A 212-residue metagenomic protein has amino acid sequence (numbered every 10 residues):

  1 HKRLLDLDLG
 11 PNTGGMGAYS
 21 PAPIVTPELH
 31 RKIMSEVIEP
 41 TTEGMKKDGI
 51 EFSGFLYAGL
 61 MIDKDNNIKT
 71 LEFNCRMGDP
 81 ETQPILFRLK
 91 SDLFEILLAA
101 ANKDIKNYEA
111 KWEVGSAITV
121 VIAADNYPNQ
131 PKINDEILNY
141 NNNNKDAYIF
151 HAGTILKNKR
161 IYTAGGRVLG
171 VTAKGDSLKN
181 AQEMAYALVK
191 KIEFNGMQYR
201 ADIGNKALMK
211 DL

Functional and structural regions predicted by a protein language model:
H1-T82: Internal nucleotide-binding/catalytic subdomain
R3-L7, L86, N195-Q198: A short, polar/charged loop-to-alpha-helix boundary motif
L5-L7, N107-E109, T154-I161: Short beta-strand/turn micro-motifs at beta-sheet edges
G10, G17, I68-K69, A117-V120 (+3 more regions): Structural motif
M34-L56, N74-D146, K157: Active-site "cap" helix and flanking loop/linker of ATP-utilizing ligase/carboxylase catalytic domains
K69, P128-P131, D176-E183: Short, conserved charged micro-motifs
N142-A147, A152, D211-L212: Extended, non-globular alpha-helical segments
T154-N158, Y162-L212: Generic C-terminus detector
